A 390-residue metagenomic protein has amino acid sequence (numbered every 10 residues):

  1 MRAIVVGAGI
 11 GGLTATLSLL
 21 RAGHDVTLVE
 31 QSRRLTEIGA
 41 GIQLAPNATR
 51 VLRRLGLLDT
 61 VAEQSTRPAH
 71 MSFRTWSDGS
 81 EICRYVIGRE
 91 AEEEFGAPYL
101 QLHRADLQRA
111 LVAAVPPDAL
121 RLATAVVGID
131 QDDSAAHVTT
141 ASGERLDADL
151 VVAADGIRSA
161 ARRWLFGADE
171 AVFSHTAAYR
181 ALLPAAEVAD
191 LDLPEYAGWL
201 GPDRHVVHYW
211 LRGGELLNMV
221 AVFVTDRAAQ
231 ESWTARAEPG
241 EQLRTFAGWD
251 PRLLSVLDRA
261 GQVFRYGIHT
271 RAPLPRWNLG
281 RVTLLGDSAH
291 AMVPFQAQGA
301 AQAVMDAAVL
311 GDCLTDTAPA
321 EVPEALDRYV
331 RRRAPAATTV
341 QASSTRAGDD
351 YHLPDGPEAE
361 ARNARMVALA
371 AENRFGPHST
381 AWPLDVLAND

Functional and structural regions predicted by a protein language model:
M1, E63, S255, Q296 (+1 more regions): C-terminal helical "tail/cap" subdomain of flavin- and related membrane-associated enzymes
M1-A3, A45-P184, D226-G240, W382-D390: Conserved N-terminal helical subregion
R2, D25, L216-M219: Residues at the starts of beta-strands that form the adenosine-phosphate
A8-R33, V152-A153, Y179, H208 (+2 more regions): Conserved mid-domain beta->alpha element of the FAD-binding
H24, L57, P251: Short phosphate-binding/catalytic loops that engage adenosine nucleotides
D59, A185-D192, A228, R252 (+1 more regions): Short helix-loop capping/hinge motifs at secondary-structure junctions, enriched in acidic/polar residues
V172-H175, L191-E195, L216, P239 (+1 more regions): A short coil-to-beta-strand element that immediately follows conserved catalytic motifs
E195-A229, P239, L243-A247, I268: Active-site substrate-recognition segment that forms the wall of the catalytic cavity or substrate channel
